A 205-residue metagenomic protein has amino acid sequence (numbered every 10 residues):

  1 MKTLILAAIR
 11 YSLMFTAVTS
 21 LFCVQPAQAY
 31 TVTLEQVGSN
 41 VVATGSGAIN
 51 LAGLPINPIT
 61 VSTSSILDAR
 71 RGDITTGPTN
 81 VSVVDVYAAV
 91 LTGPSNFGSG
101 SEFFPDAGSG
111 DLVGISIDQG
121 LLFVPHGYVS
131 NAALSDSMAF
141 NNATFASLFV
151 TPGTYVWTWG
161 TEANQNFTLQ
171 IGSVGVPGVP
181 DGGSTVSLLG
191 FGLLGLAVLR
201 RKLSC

Functional and structural regions predicted by a protein language model:
K2-L13, G183: Bacterial N-terminal signal peptides that target proteins for export
L6-I9, L34-V37, R200: Short helix-onset patch at the extreme N-terminus, typifying the N->h transition of secretory signal peptides
Y11-M14, A27-Y30: Low-complexity repetitive segments in secreted/extracellular proteins
T16-P26: C-terminal segment of classical bacterial N-terminal signal peptides
Q28-G178: Mature extracellular "passenger" or substrate-interacting domains of secreted, surface-exposed proteins
P180-L199: A short, hydrophobic C-terminal helix/tail in secreted or cell-surface proteins
R201-C205: Short, charged juxtamembrane terminal tails flanking transmembrane helices
